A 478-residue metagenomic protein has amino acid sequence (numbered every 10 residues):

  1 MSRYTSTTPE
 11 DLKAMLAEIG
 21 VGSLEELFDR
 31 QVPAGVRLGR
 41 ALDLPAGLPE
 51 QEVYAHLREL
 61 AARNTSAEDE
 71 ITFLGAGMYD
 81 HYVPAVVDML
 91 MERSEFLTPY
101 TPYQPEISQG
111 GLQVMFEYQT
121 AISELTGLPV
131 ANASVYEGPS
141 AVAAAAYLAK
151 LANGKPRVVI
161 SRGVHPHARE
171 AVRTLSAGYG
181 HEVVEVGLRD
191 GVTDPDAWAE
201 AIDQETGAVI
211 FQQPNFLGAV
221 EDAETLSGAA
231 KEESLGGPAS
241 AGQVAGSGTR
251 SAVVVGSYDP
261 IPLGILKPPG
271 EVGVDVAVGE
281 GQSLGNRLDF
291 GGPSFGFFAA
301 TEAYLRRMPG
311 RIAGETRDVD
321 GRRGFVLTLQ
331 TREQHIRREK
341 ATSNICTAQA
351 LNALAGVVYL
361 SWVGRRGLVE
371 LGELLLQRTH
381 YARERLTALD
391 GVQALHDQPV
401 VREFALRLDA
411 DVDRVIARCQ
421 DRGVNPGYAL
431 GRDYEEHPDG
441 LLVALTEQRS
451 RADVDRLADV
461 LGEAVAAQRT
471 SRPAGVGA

Functional and structural regions predicted by a protein language model:
M1-G35, G39: Compact, charge-rich alpha-helical regulatory domains located at protein termini
S2, D11-A17, T120, A410 (+1 more regions): PLP-dependent enzyme catalytic core of the Aspartate aminotransferase-like
A34-E117: N-terminal entrance/gating region of PLP-dependent enzymes' catalytic architecture
R93-P105, A121-L128, N153-K155, S176-V184 (+4 more regions): Gly-rich Lys/Arg/Thr-decorated short loops/hinges at beta-loop-alpha junctions or inter-strand turns that position
Y103-I107, E124-A143: Short loop-beta-helix segment that forms the pyridoxal 5′-phosphate
S140-R322, V326, G391, L406-D409 (+6 more regions): Conserved PLP-enzyme active-site core in the AAT-like
L284-D390, A394-D397: Active-site C-terminal subdomain of aminotransferase-like
R366-R456: Conserved C-terminal alpha-helix-loop-beta "cap" of PLP-dependent enzymes that closes/shapes the active-site mouth
